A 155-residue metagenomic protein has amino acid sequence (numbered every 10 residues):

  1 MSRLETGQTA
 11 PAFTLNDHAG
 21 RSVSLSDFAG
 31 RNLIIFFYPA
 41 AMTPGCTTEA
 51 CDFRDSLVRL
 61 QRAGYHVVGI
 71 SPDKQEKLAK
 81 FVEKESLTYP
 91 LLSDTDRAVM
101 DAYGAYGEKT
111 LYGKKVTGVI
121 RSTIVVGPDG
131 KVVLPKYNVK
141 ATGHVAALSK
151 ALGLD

Functional and structural regions predicted by a protein language model:
M1-D155: Chalcogenol-based redox active-site neighborhoods
